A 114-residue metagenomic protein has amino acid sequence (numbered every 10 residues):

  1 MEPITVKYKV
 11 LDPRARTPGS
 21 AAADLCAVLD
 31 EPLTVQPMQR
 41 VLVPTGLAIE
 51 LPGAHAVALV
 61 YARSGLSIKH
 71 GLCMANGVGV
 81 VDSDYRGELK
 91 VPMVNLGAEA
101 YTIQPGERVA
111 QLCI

Functional and structural regions predicted by a protein language model:
M1-I114: DUTPase catalytic domain/fold
